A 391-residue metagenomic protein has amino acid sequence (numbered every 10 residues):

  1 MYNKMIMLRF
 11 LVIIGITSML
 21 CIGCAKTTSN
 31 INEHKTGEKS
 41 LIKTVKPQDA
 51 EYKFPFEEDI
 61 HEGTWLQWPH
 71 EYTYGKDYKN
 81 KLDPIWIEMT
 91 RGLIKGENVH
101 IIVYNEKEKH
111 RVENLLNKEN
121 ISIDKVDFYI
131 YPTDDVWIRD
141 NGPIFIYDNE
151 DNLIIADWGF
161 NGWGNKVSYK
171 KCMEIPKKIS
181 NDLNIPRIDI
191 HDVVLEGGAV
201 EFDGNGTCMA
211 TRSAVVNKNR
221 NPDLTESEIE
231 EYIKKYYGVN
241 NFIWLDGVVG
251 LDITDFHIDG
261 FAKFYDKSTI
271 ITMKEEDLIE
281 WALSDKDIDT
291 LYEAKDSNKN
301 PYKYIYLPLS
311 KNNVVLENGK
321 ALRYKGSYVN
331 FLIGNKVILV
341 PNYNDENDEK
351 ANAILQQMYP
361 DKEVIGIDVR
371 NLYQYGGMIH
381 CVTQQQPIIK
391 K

Functional and structural regions predicted by a protein language model:
Y2-L11: Bacterial N-terminal signal peptides that target proteins for export
L11-I14, M19: Small-residue packing motifs within transmembrane alpha-helices
G15, S29-N30: Serine/threonine-rich, low-complexity intrinsically disordered segments
C21-G23: C-terminal motif of bacterial Sec signal peptides marking the signal peptidase cleavage site
A25-T27: Bacterial signal peptide processing site
I31-K391: The feature marks the mature, well-folded catalytic cores of soluble enzymes
